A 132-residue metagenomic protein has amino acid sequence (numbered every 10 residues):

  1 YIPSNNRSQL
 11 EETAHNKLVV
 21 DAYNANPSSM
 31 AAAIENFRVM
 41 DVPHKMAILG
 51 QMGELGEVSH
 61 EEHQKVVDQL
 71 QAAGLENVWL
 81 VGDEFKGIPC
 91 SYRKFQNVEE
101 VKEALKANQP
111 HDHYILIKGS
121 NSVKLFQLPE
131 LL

Functional and structural regions predicted by a protein language model:
Y1-L132: ATP-dependent carboxylate-amine ligase
